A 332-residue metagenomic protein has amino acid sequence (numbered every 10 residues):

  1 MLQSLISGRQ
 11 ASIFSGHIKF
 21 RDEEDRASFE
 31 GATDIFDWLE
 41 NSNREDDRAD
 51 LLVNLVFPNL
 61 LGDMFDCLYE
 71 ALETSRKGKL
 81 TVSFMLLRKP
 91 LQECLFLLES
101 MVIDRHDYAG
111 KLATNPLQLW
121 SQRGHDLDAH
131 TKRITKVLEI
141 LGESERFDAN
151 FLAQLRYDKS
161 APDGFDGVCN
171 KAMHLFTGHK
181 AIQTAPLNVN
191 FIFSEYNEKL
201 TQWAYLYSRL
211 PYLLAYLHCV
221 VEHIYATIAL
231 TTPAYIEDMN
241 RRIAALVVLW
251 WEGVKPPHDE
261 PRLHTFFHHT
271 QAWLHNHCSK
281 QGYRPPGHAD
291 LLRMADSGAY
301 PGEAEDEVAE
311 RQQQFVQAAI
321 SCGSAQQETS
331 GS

Functional and structural regions predicted by a protein language model:
M1-N54, G110-D126, G164-S332: A cross-kingdom marker of C-terminal helix-rich interaction/assembly modules
D46, D50-V53, F57, Y69-Y157: Short non-catalytic regulatory patches outside canonical folded cores
N59-C67: Helix-boundary capping/turn motifs
F147-C169, G178: Extended, charged alpha-helical interaction scaffolds
